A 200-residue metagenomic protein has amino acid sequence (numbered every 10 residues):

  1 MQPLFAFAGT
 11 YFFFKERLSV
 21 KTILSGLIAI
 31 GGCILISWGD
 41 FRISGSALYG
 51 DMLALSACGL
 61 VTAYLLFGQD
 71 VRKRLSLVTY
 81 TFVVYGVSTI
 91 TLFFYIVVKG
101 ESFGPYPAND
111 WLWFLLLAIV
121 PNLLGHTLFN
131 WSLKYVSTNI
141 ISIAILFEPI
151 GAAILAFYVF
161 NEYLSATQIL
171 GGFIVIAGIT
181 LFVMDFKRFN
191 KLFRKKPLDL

Functional and structural regions predicted by a protein language model:
Q2-L24, I150-I169: C-terminal transmembrane-helix exit sites in multi-pass transporters
A6-A8, F12, G26, R42-G100 (+1 more regions): Transmembrane alpha-helical segments that form core, pore/gating elements of small-molecule transporters/exporters
A8-G9, L35, M52-F67, F93-I145 (+3 more regions): Hydrophobic alpha-helical transmembrane segments of multi-pass membrane transport proteins, especially secondary
G9, L18-G39, C58, L92 (+1 more regions): Hydrophobic transmembrane alpha-helices of multi-pass small-molecule transport proteins
F14-K15, I36-I43, V98-F103, S137 (+2 more regions): Short helix-capping/hinge motifs at transmembrane helix termini and TM-loop junctions
S19, V78-T79, N139, S165: Residues that define the loop-to-transmembrane-helix transition and helix capping in multi-pass membrane transporters
S25-I36, V83-T91, A144-L155: Small-residue-rich segments of transmembrane alpha-helices in multi-pass membrane proteins, especially helix faces
D110-L112, L146-L200: C-terminal-most transmembrane helix of multi-pass membrane proteins
